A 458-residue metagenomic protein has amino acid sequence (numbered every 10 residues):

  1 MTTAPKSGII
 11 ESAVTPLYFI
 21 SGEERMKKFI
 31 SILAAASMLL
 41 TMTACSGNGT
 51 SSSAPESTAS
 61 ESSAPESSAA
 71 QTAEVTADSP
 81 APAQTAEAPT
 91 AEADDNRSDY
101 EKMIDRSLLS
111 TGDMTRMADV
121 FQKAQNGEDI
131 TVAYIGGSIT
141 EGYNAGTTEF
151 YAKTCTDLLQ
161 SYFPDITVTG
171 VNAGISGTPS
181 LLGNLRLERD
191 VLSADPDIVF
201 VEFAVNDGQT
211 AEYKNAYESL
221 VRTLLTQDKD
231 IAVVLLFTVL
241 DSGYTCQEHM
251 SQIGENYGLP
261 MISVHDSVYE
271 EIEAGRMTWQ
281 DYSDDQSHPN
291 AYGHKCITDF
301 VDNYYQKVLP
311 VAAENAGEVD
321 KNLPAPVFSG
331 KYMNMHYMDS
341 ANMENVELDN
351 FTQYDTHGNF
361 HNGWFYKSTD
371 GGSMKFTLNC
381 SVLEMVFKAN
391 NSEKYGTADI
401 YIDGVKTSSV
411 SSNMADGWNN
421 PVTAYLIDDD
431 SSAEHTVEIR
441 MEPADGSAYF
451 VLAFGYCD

Functional and structural regions predicted by a protein language model:
T3-L17: Positively charged N-terminal leader segments that act as targeting/secretion signals
V14, F19-S31, A35, C45-A133 (+5 more regions): N-terminal secretory targeting modules
M38-M42: Hydrophobic core
Y134-I135, E202: Structural cue for short, hydrophobic secondary-structure segments
S138-I139, G174-S176: Catalytic nucleophile serine of serine hydrolases, specifically the conserved "nucleophile elbow" pentapeptide
Y143-T148, T210-K214: Short, solvent-exposed loop/turn segments at secondary-structure boundaries
G146-T147, K153-C155: …and closely analogous acidic/polar surface helices at protein-protein or active-site interfaces in A-domain-like
T154-T169, T178, L182-E314, F365-K367 (+5 more regions): Alpha-helical cap/lid subdomain in secreted, periplasmic, or secretory-pathway luminal O-acyl-processing enzymes
